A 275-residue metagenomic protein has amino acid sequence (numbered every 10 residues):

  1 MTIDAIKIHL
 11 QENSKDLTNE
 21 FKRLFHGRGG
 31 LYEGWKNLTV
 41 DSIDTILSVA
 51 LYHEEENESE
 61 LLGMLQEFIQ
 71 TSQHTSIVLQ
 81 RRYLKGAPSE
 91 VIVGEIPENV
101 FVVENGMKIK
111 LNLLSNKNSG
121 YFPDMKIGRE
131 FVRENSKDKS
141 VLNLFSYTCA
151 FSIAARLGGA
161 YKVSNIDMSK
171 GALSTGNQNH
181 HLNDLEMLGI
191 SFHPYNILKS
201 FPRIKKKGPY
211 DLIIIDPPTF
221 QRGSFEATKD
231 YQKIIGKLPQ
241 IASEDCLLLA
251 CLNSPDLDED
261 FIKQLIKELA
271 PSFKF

Functional and structural regions predicted by a protein language model:
M1-D44: Non-catalytic accessory regions of SAM-dependent methyltransferases
L31-G34, L38-D41, N57-F122, E130: Non-catalytic substrate-recognition/targeting regions of SAM-dependent transferases
D138-Y147: Conserved class I S-adenosyl-L-methionine
T148-A160: Conserved SAM-binding loop of SAM-dependent methyltransferases across substrates and taxa, primarily the Class I
K162-D167: Conserved SAM-binding motif I beta-strand of class I
M168-I214, G223: S-adenosyl-L-methionine
P217-P218, S224, C251-P255: Short strand-turn motif at the edge of the Rossmann-like AdoMet-binding core
K229-F275: C-terminal substrate-binding/active-site "lid" region of AdoMet-derived donor-dependent transferases
